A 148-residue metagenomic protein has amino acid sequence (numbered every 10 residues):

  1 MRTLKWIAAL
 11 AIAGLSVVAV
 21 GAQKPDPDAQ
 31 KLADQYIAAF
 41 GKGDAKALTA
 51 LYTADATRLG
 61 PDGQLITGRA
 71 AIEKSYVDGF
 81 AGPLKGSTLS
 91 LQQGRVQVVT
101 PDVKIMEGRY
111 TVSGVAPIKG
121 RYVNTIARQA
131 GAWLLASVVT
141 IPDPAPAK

Functional and structural regions predicted by a protein language model:
L4, A8-A54, A70, A145-K148: Short, low-complexity N-terminal intrinsically disordered segments enriched in polar/charged residues
Q23, D28, A71-P117: Surface-exposed, charged secondary-structure patches
A45, D55, G63-L65, I72 (+2 more regions): Solvent-exposed loop/turn segments at secondary-structure junctions within structured extracellular/periplasmic domains
A47, T57, K104-I105, L134: General beta-strand recognition
Y52, D62, R95, G108-Y110 (+2 more regions): A mature extracytoplasmic/lumenal domain signature
T57, R109-T111, A127: Residue-level recognition of well-ordered beta-strand positions that form the cores of beta-sheet-rich folds across
T57-T67, F80-K85: A short gly/proline-enriched turn/hairpin at secondary-structure junctions
K119-P146: Short beta-strand edge/turn micro-motifs at domain boundaries
